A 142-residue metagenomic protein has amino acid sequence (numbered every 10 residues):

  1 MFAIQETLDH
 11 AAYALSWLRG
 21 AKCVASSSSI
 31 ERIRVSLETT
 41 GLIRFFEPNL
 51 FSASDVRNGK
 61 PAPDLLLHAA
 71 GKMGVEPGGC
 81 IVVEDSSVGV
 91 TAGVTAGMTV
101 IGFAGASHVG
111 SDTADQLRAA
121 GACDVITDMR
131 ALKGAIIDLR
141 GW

Functional and structural regions predicted by a protein language model:
M1-V24, I30-R34: Short, acidic loop-to-helix structural element flanking the phosphoryl-transfer center in phosphate-processing enzymes
G20, S29-I30, R34-W142: Asp-based, Mg2+/Mn2+-dependent phosphohydrolase catalytic module
